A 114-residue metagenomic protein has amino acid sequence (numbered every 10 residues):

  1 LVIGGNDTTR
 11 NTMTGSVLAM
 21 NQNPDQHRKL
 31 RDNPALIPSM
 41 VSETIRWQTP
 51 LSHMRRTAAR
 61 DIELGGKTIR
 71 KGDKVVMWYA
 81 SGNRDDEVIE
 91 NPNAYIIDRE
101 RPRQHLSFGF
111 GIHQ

Functional and structural regions predicted by a protein language model:
L1-Q114: Cytochrome P450
